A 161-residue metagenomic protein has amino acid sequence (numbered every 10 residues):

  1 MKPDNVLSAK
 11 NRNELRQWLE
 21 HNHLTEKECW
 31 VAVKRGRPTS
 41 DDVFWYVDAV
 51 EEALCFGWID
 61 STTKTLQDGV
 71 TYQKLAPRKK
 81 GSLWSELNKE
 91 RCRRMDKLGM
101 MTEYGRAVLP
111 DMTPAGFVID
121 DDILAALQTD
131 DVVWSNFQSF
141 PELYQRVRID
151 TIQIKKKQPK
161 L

Functional and structural regions predicted by a protein language model:
M1-L161: Charge-dense, helix-prone N-terminal extensions
